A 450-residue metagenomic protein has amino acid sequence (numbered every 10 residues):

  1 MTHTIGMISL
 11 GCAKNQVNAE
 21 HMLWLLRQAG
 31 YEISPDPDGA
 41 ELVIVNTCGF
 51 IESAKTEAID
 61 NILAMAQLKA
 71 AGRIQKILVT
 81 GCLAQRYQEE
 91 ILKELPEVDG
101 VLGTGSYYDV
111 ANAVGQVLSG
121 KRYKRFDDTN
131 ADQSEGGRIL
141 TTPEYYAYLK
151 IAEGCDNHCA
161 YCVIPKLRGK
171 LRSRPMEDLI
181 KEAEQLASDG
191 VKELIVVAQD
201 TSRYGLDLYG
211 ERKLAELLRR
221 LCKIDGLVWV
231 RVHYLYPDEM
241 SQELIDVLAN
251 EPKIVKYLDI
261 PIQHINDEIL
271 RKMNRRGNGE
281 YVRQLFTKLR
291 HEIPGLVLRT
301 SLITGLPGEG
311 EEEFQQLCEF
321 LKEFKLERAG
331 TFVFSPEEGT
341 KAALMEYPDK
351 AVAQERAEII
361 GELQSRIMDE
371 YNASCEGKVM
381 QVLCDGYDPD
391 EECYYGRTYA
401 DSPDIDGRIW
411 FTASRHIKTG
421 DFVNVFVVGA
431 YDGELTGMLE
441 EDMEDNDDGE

Functional and structural regions predicted by a protein language model:
M1-Y204, E243, L258, E280-H291 (+4 more regions): Proteins enriched for Cys/Gly/acidic motifs involved in redox and nucleic-acid/cofactor modification
I8, V197-Q199, H233-L235, P261-Q263 (+5 more regions): Generic beta-strand/beta-sheet core signal
D38-G39, D156, K253, I265 (+3 more regions): Short strand-connecting beta-turns/loops that link adjacent beta-strands
G49-F50, R168-G169, L208-E211, R271-G277 (+1 more regions): Short glycine-enriched, charge-decorated loop/helix-capping segments at active-site entrances that position
I77-G81, R86, S188-E312, K322: Conserved SAM/AdoMet-binding glycine-rich loop
K93-Y108, A215-L227, N250-V255, Q316-R328 (+1 more regions): Structural recognition of alpha->loop->beta junctions
C159, L179, V196, V232 (+7 more regions): Conserved, mostly hydrophobic/aromatic
P336, L344-E450: Terminal RNA-binding accessory module
